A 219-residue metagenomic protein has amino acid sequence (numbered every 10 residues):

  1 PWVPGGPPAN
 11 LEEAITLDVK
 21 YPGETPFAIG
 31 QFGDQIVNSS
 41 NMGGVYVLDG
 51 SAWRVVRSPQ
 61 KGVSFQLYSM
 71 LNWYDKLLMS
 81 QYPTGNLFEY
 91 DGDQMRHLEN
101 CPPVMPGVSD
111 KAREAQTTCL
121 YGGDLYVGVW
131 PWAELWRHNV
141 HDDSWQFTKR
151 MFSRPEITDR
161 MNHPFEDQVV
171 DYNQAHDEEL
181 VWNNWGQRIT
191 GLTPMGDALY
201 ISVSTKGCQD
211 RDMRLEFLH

Functional and structural regions predicted by a protein language model:
P1-F27, Q31-Q35, N41-K76, G85-Q116 (+3 more regions): Trp- and S/T/G-rich repeat-edge/linker motifs of beta-rich repeat architectures
